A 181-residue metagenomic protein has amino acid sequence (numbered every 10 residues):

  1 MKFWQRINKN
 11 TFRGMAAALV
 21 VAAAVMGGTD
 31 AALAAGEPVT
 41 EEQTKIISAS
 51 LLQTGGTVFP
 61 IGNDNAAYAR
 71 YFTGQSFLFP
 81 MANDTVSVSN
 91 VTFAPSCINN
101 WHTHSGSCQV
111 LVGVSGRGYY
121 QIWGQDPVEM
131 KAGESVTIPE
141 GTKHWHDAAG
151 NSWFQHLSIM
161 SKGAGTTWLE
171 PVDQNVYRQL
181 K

Functional and structural regions predicted by a protein language model:
F3-A17: Bacterial N-terminal signal peptides that target proteins for export
A16-G27: Bacterial N-terminal signal peptides
L33-S87, N100, T166-K181: A short, N-terminal "cap"/entry segment at the start of jelly-roll beta-barrel domains of the cupin/DSBH fold
L78-P80, V88-T92, V110, P127 (+1 more regions): Conserved hydrophobic/aromatic beta-strand scaffold that supports enzyme active sites
S87-H104: Conserved short histidine dyad/triad with adjacent acidic residue
I98, S105-A132, T142: A short beta-strand-loop-beta hairpin characteristic of the jelly-roll/cupin
Y119, E140-T166: Ligand-binding loop in jelly-roll beta-barrel domains
